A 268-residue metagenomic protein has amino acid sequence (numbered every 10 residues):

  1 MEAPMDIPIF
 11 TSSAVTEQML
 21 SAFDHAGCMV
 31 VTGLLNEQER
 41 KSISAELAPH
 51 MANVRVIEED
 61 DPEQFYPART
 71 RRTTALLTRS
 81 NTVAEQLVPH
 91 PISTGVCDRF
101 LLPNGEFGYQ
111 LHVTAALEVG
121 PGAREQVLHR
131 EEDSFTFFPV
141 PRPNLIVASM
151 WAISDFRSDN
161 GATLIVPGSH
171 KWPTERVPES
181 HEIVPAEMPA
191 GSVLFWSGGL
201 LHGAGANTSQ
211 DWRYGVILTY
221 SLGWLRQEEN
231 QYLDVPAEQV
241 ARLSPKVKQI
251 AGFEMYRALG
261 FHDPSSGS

Functional and structural regions predicted by a protein language model:
E2-H25, T32-L128, F135: Non-heme Fe(II)-dependent double-stranded beta-helix
P67, P141-L145, Q210-W212: A generic structural micro-feature
V88-P89, V166, W196, Y220: A conserved hydrophobic position in a structured secondary element of the catalytic/binding core that shapes
P91-G95, V147, P189, L194: A structural signal for well-ordered alpha-helical segments within the folded catalytic domains of diverse enzymes
T114-A116, S149-W151, V216-Y220: A structural signal for short, well-ordered beta-strand segments
L117, D155, G199-L200: Short Ser/Thr-interspersed hydrophobic loop/turn segments at strand-loop and sheet-helix junctions that line or gate
P121-E187, L225-V235: Catalytic core of non-heme Fe(II) oxygenases with the double-stranded beta-helix
W172-F195, G199-L201, G205-S268: Conserved double-stranded beta-helix
